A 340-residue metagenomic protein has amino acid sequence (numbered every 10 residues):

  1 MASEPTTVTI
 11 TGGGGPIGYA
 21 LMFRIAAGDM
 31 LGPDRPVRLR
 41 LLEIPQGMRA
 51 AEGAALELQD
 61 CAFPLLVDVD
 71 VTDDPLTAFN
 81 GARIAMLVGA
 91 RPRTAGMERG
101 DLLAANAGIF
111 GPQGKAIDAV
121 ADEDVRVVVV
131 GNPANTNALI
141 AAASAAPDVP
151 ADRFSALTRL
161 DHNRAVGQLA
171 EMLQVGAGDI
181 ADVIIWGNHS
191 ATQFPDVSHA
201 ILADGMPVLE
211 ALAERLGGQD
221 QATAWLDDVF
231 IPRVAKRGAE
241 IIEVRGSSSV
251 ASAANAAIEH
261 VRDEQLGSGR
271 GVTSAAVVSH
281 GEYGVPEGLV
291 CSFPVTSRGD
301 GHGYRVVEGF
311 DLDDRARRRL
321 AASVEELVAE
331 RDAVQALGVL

Functional and structural regions predicted by a protein language model:
T11-G14: N-terminal Rossmann NAD(P)H-binding glycine-rich loop of SDR-like oxidoreductase domains
G18-Y19: N-terminal Rossmann-fold NAD(P) dinucleotide-binding loop
M22-G32: Histidine-anchored nucleotide/phosphate-binding helix
M30, D34-A82, D332-Q335: Conserved N-terminal Rossmann-fold NAD(P) cofactor-binding segment
A55-I84, A90-R99, A105-D122: A structured beta-alpha segment of the ubiquitous adenosine-cofactor-binding alpha/beta core
R99-Q168: Rossmann-like NAD(P)(H) cofactor-binding subdomain of soluble oxidoreductases
P147-A151, H162-L340: C-terminal substrate-binding/catalytic lobe of Rossmann-fold NAD(P)-dependent dehydrogenases
